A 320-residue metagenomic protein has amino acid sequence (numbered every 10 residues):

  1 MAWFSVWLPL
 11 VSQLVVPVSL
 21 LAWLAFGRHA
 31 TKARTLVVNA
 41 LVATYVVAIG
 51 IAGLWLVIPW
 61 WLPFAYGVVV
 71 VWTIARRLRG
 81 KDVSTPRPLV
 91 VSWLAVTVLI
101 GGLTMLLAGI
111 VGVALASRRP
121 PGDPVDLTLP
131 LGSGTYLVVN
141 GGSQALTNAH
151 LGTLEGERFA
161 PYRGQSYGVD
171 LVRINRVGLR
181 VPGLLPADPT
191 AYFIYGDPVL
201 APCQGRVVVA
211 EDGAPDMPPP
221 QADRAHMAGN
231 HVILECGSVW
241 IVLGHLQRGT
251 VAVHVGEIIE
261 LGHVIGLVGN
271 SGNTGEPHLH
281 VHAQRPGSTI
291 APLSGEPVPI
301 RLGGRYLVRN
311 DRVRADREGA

Functional and structural regions predicted by a protein language model:
A2-P198, P202, R305-A320: Polar/charged, compositionally biased leader and regulatory segments
V138, G205, V281: Conserved hydrophobic/aromatic pocket- or pore-lining residues that grip, position, or stack substrates in active sites
N140, R173, V209, H245-R248 (+2 more regions): A residue-level detector for short acidic-glycine micro-motifs
F193-I194, Q204-R248, A252: Zn2+-dependent peptidoglycan hydrolase active-site motif and core
P198-V209, A252-V268: Short, well-structured beta-strand-loop connectors
A222, V232, E260-T274: Short hydrophobic beta/alpha edge segments that flank linear recognition/processing sites
H226, V255-E260, H282-A320: Acidic, glycine-rich catalytic/binding loops that coordinate metals and/or anionic ligands
T274-H282: Histidine-centered divalent-metal-coordination microenvironment in nucleic-acid enzymes
